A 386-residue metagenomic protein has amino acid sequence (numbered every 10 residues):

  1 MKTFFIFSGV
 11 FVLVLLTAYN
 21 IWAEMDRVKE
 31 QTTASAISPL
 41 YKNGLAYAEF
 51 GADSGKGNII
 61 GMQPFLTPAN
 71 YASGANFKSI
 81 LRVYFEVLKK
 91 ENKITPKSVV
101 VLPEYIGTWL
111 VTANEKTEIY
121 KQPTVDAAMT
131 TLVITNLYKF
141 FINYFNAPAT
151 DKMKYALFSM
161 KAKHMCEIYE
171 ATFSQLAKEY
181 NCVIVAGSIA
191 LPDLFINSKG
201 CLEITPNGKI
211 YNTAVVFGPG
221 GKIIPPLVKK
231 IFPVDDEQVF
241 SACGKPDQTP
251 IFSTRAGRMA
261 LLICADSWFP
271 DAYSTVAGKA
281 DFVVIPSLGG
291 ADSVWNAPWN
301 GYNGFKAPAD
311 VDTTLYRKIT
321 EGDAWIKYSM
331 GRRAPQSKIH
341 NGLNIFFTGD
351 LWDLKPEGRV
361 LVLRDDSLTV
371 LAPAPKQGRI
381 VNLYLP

Functional and structural regions predicted by a protein language model:
F4-I21: Hydrophobic membrane-insertion alpha-helices, especially the h-region of bacterial N-terminal signal peptides
E24-K42: Alpha-helical transmembrane signal-anchor/signal-peptide segments
K42-K90, T95-P96, T108: N-terminal active-site segment of His-dependent metallophosphoesterases
G55-G74, L227-K230, G257-D266, V284: Active-site-proximal beta-strand elements of phosphoester/diester hydrolases
S73-V87, K121, D126, T130-Y138 (+2 more regions): Well-ordered, non-membrane alpha-helical segments in soluble/globular domains
E86-F217: Cys-nucleophile CN-hydrolase/nitrilase-fold catalytic domain and related Cys-dependent amidase chemistry that acts on
A171, L191-G278, F282, D292-W299 (+2 more regions): Active-site catalytic loop in hydrolytic enzyme cores
A171-I184, C264-I380: CN hydrolase (nitrilase-like) catalytic-core segments centered on the catalytic cysteine and neighboring Lys/Glu
